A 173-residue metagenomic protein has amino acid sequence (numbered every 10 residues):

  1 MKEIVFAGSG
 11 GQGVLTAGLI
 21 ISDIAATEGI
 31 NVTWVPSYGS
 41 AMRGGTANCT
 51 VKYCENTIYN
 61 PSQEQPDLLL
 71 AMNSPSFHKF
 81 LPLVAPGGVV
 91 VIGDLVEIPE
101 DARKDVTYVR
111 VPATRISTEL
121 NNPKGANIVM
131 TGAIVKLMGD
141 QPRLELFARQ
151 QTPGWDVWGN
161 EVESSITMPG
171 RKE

Functional and structural regions predicted by a protein language model:
M1-E173: Active-site cofactor/cluster-binding pocket
